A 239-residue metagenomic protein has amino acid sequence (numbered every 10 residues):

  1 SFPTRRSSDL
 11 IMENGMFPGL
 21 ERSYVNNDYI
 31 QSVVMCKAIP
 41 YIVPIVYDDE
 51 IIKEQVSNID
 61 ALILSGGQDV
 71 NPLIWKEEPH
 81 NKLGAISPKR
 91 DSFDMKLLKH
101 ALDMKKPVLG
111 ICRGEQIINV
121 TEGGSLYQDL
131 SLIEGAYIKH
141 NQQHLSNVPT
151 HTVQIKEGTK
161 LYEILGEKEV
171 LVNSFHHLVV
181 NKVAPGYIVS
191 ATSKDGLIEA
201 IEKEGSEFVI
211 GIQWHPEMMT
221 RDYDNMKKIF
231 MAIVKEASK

Functional and structural regions predicted by a protein language model:
S1-F2: Short, exposed "boundary/linker" segments that immediately precede the start of a downstream structural module
R5-L109, V120, L132-I164, L171 (+4 more regions): N-terminal beta1-alpha1 cap of cysteine-dependent amidohydrolase-like domains
C112: Conserved G/P- and acidic residue-centered "switch" motifs that form tight phosphate/ATP-binding loops in soluble
E115-I117: Hydrophobic, aromatic-enriched interface-forming segments
G123-Q128: Post-Walker A helix-loop "phosphate-sensing" segment adjacent to the P-loop in P-loop NTPases
H176: Residue(s) in the substrate-gating loop at a strand-loop-helix junction that position the organic substrate next
I210-Q213: Active-site-proximal beta-strand elements of phosphoester/diester hydrolases
